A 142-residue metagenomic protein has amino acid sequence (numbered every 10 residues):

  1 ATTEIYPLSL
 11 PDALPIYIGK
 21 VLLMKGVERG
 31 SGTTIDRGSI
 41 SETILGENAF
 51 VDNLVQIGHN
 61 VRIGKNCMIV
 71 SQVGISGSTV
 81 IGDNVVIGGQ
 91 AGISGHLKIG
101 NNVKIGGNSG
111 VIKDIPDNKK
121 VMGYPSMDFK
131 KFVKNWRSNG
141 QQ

Functional and structural regions predicted by a protein language model:
A1-P7: Short, exposed "boundary/linker" segments that immediately precede the start of a downstream structural module
T2, K130-V133: Generic detector of well-ordered alpha-helical segments enriched in charged/polar residues, highlighting helical
S9-D128: Structural signal for interior beta-strand "rungs" in well-ordered beta-sheet cores of soluble enzyme domains
V133-Q142: Long, leucine- and charge-enriched amphipathic alpha-helices that form heptad-repeat coiled-coil/leucine-zipper-like
